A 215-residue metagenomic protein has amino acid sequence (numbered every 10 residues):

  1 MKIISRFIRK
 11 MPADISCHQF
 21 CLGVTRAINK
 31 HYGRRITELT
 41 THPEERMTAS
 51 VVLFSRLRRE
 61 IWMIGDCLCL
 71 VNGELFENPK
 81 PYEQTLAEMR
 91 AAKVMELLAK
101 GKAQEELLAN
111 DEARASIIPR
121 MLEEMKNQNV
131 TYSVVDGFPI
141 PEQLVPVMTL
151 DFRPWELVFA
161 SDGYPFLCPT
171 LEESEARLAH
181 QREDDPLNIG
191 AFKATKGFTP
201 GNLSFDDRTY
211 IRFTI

Functional and structural regions predicted by a protein language model:
M1-I215: PP2C/PPM-type serine/threonine phosphatase catalytic domain
